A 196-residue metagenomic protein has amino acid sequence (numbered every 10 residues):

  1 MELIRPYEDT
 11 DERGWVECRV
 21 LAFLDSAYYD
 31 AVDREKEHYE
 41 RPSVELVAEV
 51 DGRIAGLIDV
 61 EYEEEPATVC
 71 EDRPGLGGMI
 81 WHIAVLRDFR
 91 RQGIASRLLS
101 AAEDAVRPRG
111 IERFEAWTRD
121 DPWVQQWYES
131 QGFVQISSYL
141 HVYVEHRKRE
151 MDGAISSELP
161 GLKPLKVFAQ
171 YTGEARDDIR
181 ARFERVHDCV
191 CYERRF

Functional and structural regions predicted by a protein language model:
E2-W15: A short beta-loop-alpha structural element at the N-terminal edge of CoA-dependent acyl/N-acetyltransferase catalytic
R19-V50, I54-V69: Active-site rim helix/loop that mediates acceptor-substrate recognition in acyltransferases
S43-V47, L57-D59, G77, H82 (+1 more regions): Short hydrophobic/aromatic beta-strand element in the GNAT-like acyltransferase core that lines or flanks the acyl-donor
E63-I80, R90, E112: A conserved beta-turn-beta hairpin within the catalytic core of GNAT-like acetyltransferases that forms part
I83-R91, T118-R119: A short, internal acetyl-CoA/4′-phosphopantetheine-binding micro-motif in the GNAT/acyltransferase core
R91-D104, E129-S130: Conserved acetyl-CoA-binding loop-helix of GNAT-fold acetyltransferases
V106-R119: Conserved GNAT acetyl-CoA-binding A-motif
W117, V134-E184, D188: Conserved catalytic-core motifs of GNAT/GCN5-like acyltransferases
